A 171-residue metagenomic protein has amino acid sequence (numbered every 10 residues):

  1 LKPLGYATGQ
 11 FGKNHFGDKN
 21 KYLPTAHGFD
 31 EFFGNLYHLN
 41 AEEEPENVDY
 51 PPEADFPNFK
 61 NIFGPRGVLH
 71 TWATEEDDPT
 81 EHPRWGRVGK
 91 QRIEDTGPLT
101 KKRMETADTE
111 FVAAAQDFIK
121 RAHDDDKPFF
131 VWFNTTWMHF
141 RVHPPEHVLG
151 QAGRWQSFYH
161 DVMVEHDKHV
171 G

Functional and structural regions predicted by a protein language model:
L1-G171: Formylglycine-dependent sulfatase
